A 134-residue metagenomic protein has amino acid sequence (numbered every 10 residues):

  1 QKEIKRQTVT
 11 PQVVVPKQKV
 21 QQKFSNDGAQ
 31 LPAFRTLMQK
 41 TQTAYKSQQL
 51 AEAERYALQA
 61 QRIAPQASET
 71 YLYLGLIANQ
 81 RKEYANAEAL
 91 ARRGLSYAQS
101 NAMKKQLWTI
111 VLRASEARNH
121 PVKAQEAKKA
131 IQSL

Functional and structural regions predicted by a protein language model:
Q1-A29: Long, contiguous interaction/recruitment modules in multidomain scaffold/adaptor proteins
D27-R55: Alpha-helical segment of the N-proximal tetratricopeptide repeat
L31, P65, Q99-A102: Short coil turns that delineate tetratricopeptide repeat
T70, K104-L107: TPR alpha-solenoid repeat register
